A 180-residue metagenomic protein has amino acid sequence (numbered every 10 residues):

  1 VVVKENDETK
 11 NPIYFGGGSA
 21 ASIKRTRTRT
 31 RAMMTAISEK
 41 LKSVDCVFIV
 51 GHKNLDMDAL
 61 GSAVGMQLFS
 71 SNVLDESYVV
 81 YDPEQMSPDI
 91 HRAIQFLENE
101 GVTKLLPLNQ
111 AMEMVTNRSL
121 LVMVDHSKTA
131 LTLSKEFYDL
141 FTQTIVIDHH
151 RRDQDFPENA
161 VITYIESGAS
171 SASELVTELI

Functional and structural regions predicted by a protein language model:
E5-D7, Y14-I180: Replace "Mg2+/Mn2+-dependent" with "divalent metal-dependent
